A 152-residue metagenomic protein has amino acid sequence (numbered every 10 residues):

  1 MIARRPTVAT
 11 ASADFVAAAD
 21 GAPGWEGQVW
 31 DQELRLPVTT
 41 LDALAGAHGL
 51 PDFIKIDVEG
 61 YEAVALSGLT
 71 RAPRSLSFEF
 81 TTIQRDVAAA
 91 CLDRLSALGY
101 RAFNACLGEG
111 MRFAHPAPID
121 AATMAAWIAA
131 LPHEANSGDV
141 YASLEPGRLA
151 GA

Functional and structural regions predicted by a protein language model:
M1-T39, G138: Glycine-rich adenosyl-binding loop in Rossmann-like folds that engage adenosine-containing cofactors
A43-A152: Conserved acidic-Pro-Pro-aromatic motif
